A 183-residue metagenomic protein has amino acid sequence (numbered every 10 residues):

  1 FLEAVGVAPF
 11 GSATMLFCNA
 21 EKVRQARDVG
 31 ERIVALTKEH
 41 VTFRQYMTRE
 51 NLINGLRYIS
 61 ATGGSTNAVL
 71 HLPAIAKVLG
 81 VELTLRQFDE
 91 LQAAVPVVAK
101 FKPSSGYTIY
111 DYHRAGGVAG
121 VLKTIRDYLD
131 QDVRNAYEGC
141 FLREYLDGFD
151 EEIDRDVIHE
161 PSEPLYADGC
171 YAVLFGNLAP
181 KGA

Functional and structural regions predicted by a protein language model:
L2-A183: Catalytic or ion-coupling anion/metal-binding cores of large enzyme and transporter domains
